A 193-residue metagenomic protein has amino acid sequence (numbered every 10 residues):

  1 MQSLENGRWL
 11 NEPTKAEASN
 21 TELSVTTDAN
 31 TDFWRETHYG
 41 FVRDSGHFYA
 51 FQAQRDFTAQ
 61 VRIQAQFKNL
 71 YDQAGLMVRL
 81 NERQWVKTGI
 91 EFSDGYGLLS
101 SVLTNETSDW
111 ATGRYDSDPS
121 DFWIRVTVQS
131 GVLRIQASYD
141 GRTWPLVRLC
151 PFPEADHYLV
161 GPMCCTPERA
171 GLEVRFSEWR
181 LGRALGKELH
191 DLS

Functional and structural regions predicted by a protein language model:
M1-S193: Extracellular glycan-recognition regions
